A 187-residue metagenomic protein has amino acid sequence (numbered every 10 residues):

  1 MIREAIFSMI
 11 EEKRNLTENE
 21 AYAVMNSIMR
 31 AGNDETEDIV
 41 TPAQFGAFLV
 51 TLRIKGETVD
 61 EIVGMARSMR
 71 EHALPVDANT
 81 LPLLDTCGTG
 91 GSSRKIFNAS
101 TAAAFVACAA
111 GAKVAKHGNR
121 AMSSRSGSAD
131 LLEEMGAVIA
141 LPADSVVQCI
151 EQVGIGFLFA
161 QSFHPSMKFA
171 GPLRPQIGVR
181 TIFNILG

Functional and structural regions predicted by a protein language model:
M1-K95, A110: Acidic, glycine/proline-rich low-complexity segments that act as flexible tails and inter-domain linkers
L49, F97-V153: A glycine-rich phosphate/pyrophosphate-binding beta-strand-loop-alpha-helix module
R70, C87, S124-S126, C149-E151 (+1 more regions): Short secondary-structure boundary/hinge segments and terminal tails
D85, V114-G118, I139-A143, F157-Q161 (+1 more regions): General beta-strand structural signal in soluble alpha/beta enzymes
G88-S93, G118-S124, F163: Acidic, glycine-rich active-site loops and adjacent beta-strand->loop/helix elements that engage anionic groups
S145-L186: Phosphate/diphosphate-binding glycine-rich loops and adjacent basic-rich segments that engage nucleotide
